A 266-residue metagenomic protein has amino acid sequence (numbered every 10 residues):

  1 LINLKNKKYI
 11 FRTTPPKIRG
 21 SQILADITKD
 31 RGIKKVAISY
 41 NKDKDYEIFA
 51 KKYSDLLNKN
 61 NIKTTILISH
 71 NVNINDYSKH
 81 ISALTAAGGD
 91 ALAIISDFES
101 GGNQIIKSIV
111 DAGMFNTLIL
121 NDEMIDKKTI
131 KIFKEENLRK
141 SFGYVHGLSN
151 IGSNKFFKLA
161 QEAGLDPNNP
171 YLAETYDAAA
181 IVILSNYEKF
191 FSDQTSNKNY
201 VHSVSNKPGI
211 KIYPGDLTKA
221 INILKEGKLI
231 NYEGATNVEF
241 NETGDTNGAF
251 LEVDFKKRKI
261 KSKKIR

Functional and structural regions predicted by a protein language model:
L1-R266: Extracytosolic ligand-binding ectodomains
